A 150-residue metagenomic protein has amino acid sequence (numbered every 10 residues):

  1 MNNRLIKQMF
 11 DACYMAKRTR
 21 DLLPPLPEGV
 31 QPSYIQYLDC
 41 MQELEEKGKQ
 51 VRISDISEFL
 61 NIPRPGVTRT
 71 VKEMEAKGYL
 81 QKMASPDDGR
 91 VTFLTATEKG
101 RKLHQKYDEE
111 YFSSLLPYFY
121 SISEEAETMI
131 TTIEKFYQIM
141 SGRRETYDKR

Functional and structural regions predicted by a protein language model:
M1-G29: N-terminal leader segment of winged-helix/HTH proteins
L5, S33-Y37, R52, K99 (+1 more regions): N-terminal positioning helix adjacent to the helix-turn-helix/winged-helix DNA-binding module
Q8-D11, K99, K106, T128 (+1 more regions): Charged, amphipathic alpha-helical oligomerization/scaffolding segments
C13-R20, H104, Y137-R144: A structural signal for well-ordered alpha-helices, especially hydrophobic packing surfaces of coiled-coils
D21-P63: N-terminal helix-turn-helix DNA-binding core of bacterial DNA-binding proteins
G48-T92: Canonical helix-turn-helix DNA-binding module
P86-Y107: Basic, amphipathic "hinge/linker" alpha-helix immediately C-terminal to the N-terminal HTH DNA-binding motif
E109-R150: Terminal interaction helix/tail motif
